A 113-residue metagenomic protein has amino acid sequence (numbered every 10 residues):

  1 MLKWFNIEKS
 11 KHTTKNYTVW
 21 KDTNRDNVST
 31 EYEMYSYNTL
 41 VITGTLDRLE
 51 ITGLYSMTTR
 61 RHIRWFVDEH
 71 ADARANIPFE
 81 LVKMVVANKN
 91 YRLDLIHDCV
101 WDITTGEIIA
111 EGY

Functional and structural regions predicted by a protein language model:
M1-Y113: Terminal leader/tail segments of proteins
